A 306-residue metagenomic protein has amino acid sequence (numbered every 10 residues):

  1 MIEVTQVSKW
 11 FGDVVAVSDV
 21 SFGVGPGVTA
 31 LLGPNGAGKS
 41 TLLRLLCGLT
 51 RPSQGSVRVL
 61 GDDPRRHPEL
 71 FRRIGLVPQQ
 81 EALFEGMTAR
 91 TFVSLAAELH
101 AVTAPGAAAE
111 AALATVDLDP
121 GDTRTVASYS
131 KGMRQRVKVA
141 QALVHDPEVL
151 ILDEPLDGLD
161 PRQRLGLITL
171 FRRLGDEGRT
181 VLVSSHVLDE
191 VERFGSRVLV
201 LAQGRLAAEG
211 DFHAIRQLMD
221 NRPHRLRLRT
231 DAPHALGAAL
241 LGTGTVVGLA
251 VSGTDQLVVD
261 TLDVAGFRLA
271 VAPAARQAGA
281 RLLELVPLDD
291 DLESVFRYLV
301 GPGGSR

Functional and structural regions predicted by a protein language model:
C47: Helix-to-loop junction immediately C-terminal to a conserved catalytic motif
G55-L70: Conserved ABC transporter NBD signature motif
S94, E98, A104-G121: Conserved ABC ATPase "signature" region
V139: Hydrophobic anchor residue at the start of the ABC signature
L150-E154: Catalytic Walker B motif of ABC-type/P-loop ATPase nucleotide-binding domains
L167-D260: ABC transporter nucleotide-binding domain
